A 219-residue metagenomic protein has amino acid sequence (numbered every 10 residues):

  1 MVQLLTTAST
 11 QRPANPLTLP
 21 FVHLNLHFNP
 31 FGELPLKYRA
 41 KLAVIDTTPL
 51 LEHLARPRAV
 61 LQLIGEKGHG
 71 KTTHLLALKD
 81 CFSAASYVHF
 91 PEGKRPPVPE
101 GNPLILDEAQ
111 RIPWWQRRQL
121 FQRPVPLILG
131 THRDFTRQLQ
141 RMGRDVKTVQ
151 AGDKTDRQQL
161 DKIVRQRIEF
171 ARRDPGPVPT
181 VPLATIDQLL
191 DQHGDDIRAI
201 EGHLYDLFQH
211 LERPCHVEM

Functional and structural regions predicted by a protein language model:
M1-P57, L127, D206-M219: A short, basic N-terminal segment
R56-L75: Walker A/P-loop nucleotide-binding motif
V60-Q62, S86, P103, P126: Residue-level preference for the first positions of well-ordered beta-strands
K71-V88: P-loop NTPase Walker A phosphate-binding motif
A84-I112: AAA+/P-loop NTPase substrate/partner-engagement loops
I112-D153: Sensor-1/coupling segment of RecA-like P-loop NTPase cores
Q150-L183: Conserved small helical "lid"/interfacial subdomain of P-loop NTPases
P179-M219: Amphipathic alpha-helical "lid/sensor" segments that cap RecA-like P-loop NTPase cores
